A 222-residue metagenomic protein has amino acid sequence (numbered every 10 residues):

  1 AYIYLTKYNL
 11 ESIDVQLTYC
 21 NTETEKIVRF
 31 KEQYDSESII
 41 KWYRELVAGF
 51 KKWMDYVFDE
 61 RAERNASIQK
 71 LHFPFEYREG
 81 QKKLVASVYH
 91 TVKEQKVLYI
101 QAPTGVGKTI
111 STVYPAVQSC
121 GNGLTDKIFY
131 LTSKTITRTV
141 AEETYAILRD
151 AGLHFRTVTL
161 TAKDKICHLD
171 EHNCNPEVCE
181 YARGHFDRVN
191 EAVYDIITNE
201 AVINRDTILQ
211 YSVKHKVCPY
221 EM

Functional and structural regions predicted by a protein language model:
A1-I39: Nucleic-acid nuclease catalytic cores
L10-E11, E94-V97, T125-D126, L153-H154: Short, high-confidence coil segments that cap the C-terminus of an alpha-helix and link into the following beta-strand
S12-Y19, Y99, F129-L131, T157-T161: A structural signal for short, well-ordered beta-strand segments and their strand-loop junctions that often border
E37-K70: Polybasic (Lys/Arg-rich)
F58-Q101: Conserved pre-motif I regulatory segment
N65, L124-M222: A substrate-engagement module of RecA-like helicase motors
Y89-H90, T109-L124, E143-L148: Walker A/P-loop NTP-binding motif
K93-P115, K127-I128: Walker A/P-loop
